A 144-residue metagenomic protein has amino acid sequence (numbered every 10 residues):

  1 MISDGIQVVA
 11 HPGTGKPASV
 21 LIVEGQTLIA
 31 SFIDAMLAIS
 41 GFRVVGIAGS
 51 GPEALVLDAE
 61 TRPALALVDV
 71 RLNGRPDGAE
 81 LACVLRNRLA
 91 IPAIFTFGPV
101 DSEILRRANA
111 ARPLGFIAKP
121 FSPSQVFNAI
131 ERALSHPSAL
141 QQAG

Functional and structural regions predicted by a protein language model:
M1-L21, L28, N87, S124-G144: Non-catalytic signal-transmission and effector/linker regions of two-component phosphorelay proteins
Q26-G46: Two-component/phosphorelay signaling modules centered on CheY-like receiver
I47-L65, V70-N73: Acidic, metal-coordinating helix/loop segments flanking the phosphotransfer/catalytic sites of two-component signaling
A59-T61, V84-I91, A111: Conserved phosphotransfer cores of two-component systems
D69-C83: Conserved phosphotransfer microenvironments
A90-D101: A short, hydrophobic beta-strand element within the central beta-sheet of small alpha/beta folds
P99-A118, N128: Alpha4 helix (beta4-alpha4-beta5 surface) of REC/receiver domains from two-component response regulators
